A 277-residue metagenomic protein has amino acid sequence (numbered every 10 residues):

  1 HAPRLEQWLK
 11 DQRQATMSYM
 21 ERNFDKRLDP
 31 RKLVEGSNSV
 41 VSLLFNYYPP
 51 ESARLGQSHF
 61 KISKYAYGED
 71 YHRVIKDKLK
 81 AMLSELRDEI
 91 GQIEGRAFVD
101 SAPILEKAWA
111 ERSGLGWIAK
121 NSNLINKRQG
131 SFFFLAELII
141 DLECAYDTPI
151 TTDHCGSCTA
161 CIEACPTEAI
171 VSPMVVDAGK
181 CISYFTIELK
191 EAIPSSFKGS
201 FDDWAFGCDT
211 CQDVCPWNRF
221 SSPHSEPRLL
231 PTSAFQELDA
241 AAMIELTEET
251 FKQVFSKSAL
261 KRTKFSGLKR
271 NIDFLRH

Functional and structural regions predicted by a protein language model:
H1-H154, I193, D202-D203: Auxiliary alpha/beta "docking" domains used to position bulky ligands
T152-S157, P166: Long, well-ordered alpha-helical scaffolding segments within enzyme catalytic domains, especially pronounced
A160-Y184, K190, F201-R228: Iron-sulfur cluster-binding cysteine motifs and their immediate structural context in ferredoxin-like electron-transfer
F185, L189-F206, E237-K261: Short Fe-S-cluster ligation motifs
S225-A242: Extended alpha-helical surfaces
Q253, K261-H277: Long, compositionally biased charged/polar accessory segments in the mid-to-C-terminal portions of proteins
